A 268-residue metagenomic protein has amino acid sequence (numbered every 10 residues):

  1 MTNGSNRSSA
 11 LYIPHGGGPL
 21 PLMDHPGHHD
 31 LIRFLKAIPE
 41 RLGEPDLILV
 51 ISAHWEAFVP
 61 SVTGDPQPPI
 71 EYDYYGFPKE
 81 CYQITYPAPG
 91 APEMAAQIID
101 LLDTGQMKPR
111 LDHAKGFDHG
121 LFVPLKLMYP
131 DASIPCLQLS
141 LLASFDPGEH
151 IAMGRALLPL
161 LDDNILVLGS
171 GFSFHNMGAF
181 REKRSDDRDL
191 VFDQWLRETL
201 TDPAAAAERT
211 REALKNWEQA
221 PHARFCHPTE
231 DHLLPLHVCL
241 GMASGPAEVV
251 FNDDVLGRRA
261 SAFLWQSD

Functional and structural regions predicted by a protein language model:
T2-P109: A short aromatic-anchored loop/beta-hairpin motif
N6, G43-E44, A132, L161-D163: Residue-level preference for short coil/turn positions at secondary-structure junctions
S9-P14, L47-S52, L139, L160-S173 (+1 more regions): Beta-strand elements within well-structured catalytic alpha/beta cores of enzymes that handle phosphate/sulfate esters
P26-D30, P89, P147-I151, H227-E230: Conserved phosphate-coordination/catalytic loops
D30-R41, G148-D163: Long, well-ordered alpha-helical scaffolding segments within enzyme catalytic domains, especially pronounced
C81-P89, L111, S140-P147, A223: Flexible, glycine/proline-enriched loop segments at strand-loop-helix junctions that form or flank small-ligand binding
A95-I151, A156: Internal, conserved structured core segments that host functional sites
D100, T104, I134-P135, F145 (+3 more regions): Surface-exposed, charge/polar-rich loops and edge strands
